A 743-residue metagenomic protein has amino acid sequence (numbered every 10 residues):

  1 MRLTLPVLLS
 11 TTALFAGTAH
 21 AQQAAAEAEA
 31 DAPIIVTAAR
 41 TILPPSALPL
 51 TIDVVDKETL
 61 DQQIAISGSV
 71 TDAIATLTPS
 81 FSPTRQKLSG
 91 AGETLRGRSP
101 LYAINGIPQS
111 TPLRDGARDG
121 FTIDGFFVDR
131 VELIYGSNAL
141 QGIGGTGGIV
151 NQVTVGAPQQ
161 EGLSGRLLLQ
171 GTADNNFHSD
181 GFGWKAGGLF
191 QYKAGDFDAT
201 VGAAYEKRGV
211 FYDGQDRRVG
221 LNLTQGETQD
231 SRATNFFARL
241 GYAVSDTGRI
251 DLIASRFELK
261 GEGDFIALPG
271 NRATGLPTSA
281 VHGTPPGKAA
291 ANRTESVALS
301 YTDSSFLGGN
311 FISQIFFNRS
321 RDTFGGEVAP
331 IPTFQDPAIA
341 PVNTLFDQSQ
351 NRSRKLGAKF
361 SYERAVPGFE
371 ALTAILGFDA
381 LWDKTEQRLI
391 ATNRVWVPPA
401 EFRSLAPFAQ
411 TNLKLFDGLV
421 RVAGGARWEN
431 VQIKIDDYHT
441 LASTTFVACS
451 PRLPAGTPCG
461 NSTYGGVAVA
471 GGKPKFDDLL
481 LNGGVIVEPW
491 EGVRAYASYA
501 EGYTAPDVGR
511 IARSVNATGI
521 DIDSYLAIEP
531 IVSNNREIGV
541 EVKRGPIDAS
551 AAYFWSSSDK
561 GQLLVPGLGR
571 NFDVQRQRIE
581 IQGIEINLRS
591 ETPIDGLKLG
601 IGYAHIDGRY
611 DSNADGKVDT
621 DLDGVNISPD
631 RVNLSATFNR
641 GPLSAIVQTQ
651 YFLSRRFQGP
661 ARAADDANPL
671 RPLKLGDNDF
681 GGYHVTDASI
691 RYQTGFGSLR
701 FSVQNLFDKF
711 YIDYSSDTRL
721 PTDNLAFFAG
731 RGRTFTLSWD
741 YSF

Functional and structural regions predicted by a protein language model:
T37, T41, T71-T111, Y135: Extracytoplasmic beta-strand/coil segments of soluble accessory domains associated with Gram-negative outer-membrane
I107-S137, G188: Short acidic/polar hinge/loop motifs at secondary-structure boundaries that mediate gating or recognition
I123-L168, S742: A beta-strand signature from Gram-negative outer-membrane beta-barrel systems, especially the internal plug domain
L168, A374, V422, P546-D559 (+4 more regions): Gram-negative outer-membrane beta-barrel transporters
H178-D213, R217-D264, R293-E295, G368 (+1 more regions): Transmembrane beta-barrel wall of Gram-negative outer-membrane proteins
E227-A233, T247-S304, S320-P330, Q335-A338 (+2 more regions): Flexible loop and strand-edge segments within Gram-negative outer membrane beta-barrel domains
S300-S304, N310-A329, I486-E488, R494-R513 (+4 more regions): Membrane-embedded beta-barrel scaffold of Gram-negative outer-membrane proteins
Y503, P593, Y651-A667, R691-F743: C-terminal beta-signal and adjacent terminal beta-strands/loops of Gram-negative outer-membrane beta-barrel proteins
